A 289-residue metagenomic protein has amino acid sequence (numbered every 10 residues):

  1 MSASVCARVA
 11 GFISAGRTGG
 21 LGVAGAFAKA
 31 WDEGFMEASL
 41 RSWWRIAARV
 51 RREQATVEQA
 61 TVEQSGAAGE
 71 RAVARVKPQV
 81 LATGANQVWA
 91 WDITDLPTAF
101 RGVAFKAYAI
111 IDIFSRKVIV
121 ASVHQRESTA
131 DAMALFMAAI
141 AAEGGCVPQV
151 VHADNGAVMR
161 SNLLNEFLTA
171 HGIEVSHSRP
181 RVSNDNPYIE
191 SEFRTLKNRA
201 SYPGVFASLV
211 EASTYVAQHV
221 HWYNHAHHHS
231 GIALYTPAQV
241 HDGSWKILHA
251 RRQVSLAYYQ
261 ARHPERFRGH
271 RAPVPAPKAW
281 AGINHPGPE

Functional and structural regions predicted by a protein language model:
M1-V88, V182, A238-Q253: Basic, flexible linker segments flanking DNA-binding modules in nucleic acid-interacting mobile-element proteins
A7, F27, W44, K117 (+4 more regions): Generic structural signal for individual residues within well-ordered alpha-helical segments across diverse proteins
S14, W31, A48, I140-A141 (+2 more regions): A general structural signal for alpha-helical elements within enzymatic catalytic domains
G19, V23, V57, C146 (+2 more regions): Short, polar/charged, Gly/Pro-enriched helix-capping and turn/loop motifs at alpha-helix termini and inter-helix linkers
M36-E37, V76-W222: RNase H-like DDE/DDD metal-dependent nuclease/strand-transfer catalytic core used by mobile genetic elements
W43, A47, F136, Y223: Conserved active-site tyrosine of GNAT-family acetyltransferases
E53, G69-E70, L96, R116 (+4 more regions): General alpha-helical segment detector with a strong preference for membrane-spanning helices and helix-boundary regions
T169-H171, T195-E289: C-terminal domain-tail junction helix/linker
